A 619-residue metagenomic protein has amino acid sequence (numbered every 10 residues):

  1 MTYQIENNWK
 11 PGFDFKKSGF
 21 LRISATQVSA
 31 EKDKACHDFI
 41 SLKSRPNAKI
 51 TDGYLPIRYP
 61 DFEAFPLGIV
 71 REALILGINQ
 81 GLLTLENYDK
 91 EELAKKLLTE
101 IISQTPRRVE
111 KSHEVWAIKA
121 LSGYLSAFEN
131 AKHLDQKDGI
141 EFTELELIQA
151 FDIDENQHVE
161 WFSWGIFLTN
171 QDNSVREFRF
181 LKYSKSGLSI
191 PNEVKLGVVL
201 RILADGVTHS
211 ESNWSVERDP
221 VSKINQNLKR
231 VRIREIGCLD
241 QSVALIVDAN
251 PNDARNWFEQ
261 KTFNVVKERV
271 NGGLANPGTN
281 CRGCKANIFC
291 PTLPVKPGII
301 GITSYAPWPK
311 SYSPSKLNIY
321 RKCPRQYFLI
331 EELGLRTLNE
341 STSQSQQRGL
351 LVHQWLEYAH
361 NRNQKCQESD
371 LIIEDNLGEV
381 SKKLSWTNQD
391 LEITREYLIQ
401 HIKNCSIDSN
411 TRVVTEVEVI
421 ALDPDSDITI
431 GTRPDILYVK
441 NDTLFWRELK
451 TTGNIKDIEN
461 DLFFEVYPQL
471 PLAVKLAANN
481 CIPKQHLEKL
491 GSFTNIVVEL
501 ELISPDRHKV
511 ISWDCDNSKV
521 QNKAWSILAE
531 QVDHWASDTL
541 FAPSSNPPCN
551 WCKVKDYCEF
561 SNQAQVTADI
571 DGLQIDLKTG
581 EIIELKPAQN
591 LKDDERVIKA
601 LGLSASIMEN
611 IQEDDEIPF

Functional and structural regions predicted by a protein language model:
M1-W116, Q149, G206, S222-Q226 (+6 more regions): Accessory terminal regions of nucleic-acid processing enzymes
K10, D14, R58-D61, T84-L97 (+20 more regions): Serine/threonine-rich low-complexity intrinsically disordered regions
D14, D33, D38, D52 (+28 more regions): Acidic-enriched, low-complexity/disordered segments with a strong bias for Aspartate over Glutamate
S18, S24, S29, S41-S44 (+27 more regions): Generic serine detector
D61-I148, R348-D425: A non-catalytic, helix-rich entry segment at domain boundaries
H133-N264, V419-A529: Mg2+/Mn2+-dependent nuclease catalytic core
C238-S242, W308-S311, E392-E396, Q400: Short low-complexity stretches enriched in small and charged residues
N318-E559, Q563: A broadly structural signal marking compact, well-ordered functional cores that mediate small-ligand/cofactor/substrate
